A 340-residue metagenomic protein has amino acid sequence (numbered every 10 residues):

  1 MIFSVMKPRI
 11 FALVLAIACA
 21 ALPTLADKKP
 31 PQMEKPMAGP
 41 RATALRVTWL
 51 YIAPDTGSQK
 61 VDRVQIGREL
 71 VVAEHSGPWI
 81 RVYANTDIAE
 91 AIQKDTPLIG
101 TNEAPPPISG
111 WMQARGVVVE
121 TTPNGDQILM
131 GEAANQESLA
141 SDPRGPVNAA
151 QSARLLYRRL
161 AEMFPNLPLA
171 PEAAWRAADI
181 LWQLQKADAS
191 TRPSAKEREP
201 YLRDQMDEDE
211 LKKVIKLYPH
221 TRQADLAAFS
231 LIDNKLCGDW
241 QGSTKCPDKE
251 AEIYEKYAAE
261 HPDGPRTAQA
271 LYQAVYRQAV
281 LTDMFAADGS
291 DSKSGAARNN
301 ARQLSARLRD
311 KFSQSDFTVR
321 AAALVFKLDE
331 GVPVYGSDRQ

Functional and structural regions predicted by a protein language model:
I2-A12: Bacterial N-terminal signal peptides that target proteins for export
A12-A21: Bacterial N-terminal signal peptides
K28-K35, Q59, A84-L139, A187-S190 (+1 more regions): Boundary regions of SH3-family modules and the immediately adjacent low-complexity/disordered segments in eukaryotic
K28-P78, E120, S138-S141: Beta-loop motif signature
G57-S58, V147, L160-E172, A187 (+8 more regions): Short solvent-exposed coil/turn linkers within tandem alpha-helical repeat scaffolds
Q93-N102, S138-Q151, Q183-K212, C237-E252 (+1 more regions): Short coil/linker segments at helix-helix boundaries
P123-D142, P168-P193, H220-D239, P265-A286 (+2 more regions): Amphipathic alpha-helical repeat scaffolds of TPR domains
A153-A161, D207, L211-Y218, L231 (+5 more regions): Alpha-helical solenoid scaffolds that mediate protein-protein interactions, centered on TPR/SEL1-like repeats but also
